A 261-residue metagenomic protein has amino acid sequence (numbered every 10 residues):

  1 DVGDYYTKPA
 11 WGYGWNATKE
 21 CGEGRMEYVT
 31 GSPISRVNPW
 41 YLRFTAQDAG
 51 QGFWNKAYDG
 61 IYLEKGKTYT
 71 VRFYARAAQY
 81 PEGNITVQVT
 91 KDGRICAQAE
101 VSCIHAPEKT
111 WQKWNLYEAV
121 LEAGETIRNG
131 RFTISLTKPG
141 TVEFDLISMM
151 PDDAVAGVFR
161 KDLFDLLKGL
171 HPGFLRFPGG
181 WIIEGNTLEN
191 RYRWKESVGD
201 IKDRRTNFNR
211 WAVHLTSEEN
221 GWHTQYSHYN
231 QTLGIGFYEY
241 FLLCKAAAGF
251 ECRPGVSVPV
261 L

Functional and structural regions predicted by a protein language model:
D1-T232, G255: Extracellular and organelle-lumenal recognition/adhesion modules and their flexible linkers in secreted
G236-R253: A structural motif corresponding to the C-terminal end of an alpha-helix and its immediate exit/capping segment
G255-L261: Mobile, glycine-rich extracellular loop/lid and propeptide segments that shape or gate substrate/ligand access
